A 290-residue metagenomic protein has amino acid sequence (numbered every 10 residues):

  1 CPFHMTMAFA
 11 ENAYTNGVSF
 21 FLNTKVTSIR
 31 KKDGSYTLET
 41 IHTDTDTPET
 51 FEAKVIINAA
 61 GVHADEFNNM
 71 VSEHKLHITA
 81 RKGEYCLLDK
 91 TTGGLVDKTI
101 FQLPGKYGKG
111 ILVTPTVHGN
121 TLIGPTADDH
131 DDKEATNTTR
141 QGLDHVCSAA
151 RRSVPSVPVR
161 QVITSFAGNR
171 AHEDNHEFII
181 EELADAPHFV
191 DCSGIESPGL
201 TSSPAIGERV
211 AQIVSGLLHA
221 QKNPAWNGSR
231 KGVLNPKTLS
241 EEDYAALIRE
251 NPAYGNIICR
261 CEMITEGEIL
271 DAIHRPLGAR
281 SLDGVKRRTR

Functional and structural regions predicted by a protein language model:
C1-G17: Rossmann-like flavin
A8, P104, G108-G110, P115-H118 (+4 more regions): C-terminal catalytic lobe of FAD-dependent flavoproteins
N12, N16, M70, I213-L217: Active-site catalytic microenvironments for nucleophilic, acid-base chemistry
Y14-V26: A conserved beta-strand/loop element that lines the FAD pocket in flavoprotein oxidoreductases
F20-L22, N58, I123, V162-T164 (+1 more regions): General beta-strand structural signal in soluble alpha/beta enzymes
I29-G124, D128-T139, S148, V157 (+1 more regions): Flavin-dependent oxidoreductases
